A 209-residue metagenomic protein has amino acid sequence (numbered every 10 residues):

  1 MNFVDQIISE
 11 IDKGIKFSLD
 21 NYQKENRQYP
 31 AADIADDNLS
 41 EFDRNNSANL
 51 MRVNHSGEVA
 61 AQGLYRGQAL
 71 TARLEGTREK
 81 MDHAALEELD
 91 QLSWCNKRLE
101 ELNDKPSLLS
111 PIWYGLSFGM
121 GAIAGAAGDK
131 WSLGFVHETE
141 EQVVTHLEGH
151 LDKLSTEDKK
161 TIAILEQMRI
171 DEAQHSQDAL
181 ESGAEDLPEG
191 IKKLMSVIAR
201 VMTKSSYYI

Functional and structural regions predicted by a protein language model:
M1-I209: Non-heme di-metal
